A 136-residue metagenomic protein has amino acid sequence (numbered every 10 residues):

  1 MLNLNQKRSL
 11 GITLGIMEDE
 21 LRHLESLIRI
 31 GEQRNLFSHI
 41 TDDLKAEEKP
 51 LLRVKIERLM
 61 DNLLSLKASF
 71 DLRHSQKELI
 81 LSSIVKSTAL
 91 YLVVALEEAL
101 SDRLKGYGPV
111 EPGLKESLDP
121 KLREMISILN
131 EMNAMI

Functional and structural regions predicted by a protein language model:
M1-I136: Long, low-complexity or tandemly repetitive, helically biased scaffold regions used for multimeric assembly/adhesion
